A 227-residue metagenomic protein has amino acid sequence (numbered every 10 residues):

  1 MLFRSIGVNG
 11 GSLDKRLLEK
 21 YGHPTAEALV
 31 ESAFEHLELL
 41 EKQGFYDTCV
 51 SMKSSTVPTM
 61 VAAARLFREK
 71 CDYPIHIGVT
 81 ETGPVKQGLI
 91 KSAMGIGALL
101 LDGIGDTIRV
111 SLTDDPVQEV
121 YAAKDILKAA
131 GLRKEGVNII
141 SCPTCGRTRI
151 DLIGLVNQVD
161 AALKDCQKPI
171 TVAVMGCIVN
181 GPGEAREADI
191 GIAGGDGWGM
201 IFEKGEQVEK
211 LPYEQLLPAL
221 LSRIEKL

Functional and structural regions predicted by a protein language model:
M1-L2: Short, small-residue-biased leader/transition segments that mark boundaries at the very start of proteins
I6, V50, L99, C142 (+3 more regions): Conserved, mostly hydrophobic/aromatic
V8-G10, G195-D196: Short, small-residue-rich loop/turn micro-motifs
N9-S12, L17-Q167: Catalytic alpha/beta core domains of metabolic enzymes, predominantly
V79-E81, L112, P143-G146, V174-I178 (+2 more regions): Active-site proximal loops enriched in glycine and acidic residues that flank catalytic Cys/His/Asp and coordinate
P143-R147, I170, L211-A219: ATP-dependent carboxylate-amine ligase
L155-P182, R186: Hydrophobic alpha-helical bundle architecture
R186-E187, A193-G197, K204-L227: Terminal leader/tail segments of proteins
